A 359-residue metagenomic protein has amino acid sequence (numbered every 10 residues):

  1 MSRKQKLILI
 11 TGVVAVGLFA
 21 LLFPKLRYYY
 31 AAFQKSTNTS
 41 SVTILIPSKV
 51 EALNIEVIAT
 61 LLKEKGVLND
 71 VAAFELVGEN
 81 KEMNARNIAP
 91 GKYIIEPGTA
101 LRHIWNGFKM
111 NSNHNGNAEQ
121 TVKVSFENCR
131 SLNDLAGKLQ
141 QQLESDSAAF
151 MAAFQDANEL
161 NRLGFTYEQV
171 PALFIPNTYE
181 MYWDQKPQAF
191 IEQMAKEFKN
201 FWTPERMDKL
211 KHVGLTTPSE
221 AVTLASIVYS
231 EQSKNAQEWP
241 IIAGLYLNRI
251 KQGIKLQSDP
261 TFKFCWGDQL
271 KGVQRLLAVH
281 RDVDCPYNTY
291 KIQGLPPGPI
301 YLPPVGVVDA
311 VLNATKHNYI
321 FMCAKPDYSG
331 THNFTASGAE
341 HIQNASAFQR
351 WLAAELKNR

Functional and structural regions predicted by a protein language model:
M1-I10, L45-E51, V57, E64-L68 (+7 more regions): Intrinsic structural disorder
M1-S40: N-terminal type II signal-anchor transmembrane helix that functions as the membrane-insertion/stop-transfer segment
K4-I8, E51-V57, Q140, K271 (+2 more regions): A broad, low-specificity signal for short, low-complexity segments enriched in glycine/proline and polar/charged
G17-F23, L68-D70, P97-T99, M151-N158 (+4 more regions): Short linear motifs at secondary-structure transitions and domain/linker junctions
L26-F201: Signal peptide-directed extracytoplasmic domains
S125, E144-S145, E159-R359: Bacterial extracytoplasmic/cell-wall-associated proteins, especially those involved in peptidoglycan
